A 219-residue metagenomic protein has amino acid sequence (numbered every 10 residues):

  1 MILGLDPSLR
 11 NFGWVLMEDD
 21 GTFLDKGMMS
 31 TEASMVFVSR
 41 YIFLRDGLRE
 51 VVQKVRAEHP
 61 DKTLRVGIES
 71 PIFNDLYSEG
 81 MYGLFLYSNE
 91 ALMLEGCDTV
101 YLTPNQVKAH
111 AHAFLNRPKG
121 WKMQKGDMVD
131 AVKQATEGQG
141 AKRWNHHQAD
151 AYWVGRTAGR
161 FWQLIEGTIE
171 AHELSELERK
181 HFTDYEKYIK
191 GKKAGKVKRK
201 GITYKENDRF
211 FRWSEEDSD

Functional and structural regions predicted by a protein language model:
M1-D219: Phosphate- and other anionic-substrate recognition elements at nucleic-acid/protein interfaces
